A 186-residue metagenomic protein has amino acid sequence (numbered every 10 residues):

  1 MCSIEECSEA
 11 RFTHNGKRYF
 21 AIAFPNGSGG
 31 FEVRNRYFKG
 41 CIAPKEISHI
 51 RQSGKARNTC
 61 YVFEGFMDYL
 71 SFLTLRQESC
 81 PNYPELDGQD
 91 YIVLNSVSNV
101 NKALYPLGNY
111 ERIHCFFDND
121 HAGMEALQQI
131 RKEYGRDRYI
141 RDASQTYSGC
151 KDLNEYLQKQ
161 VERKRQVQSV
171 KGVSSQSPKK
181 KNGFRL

Functional and structural regions predicted by a protein language model:
M1-N15: Electropositive nucleic-acid engagement tracts
R11, G65, D152-Y156: Residue-level preference for alpha-helix termini and adjacent loops
F12-P106: Phosphate-handling DNA/RNA-contact segment within nucleic-acid enzymes
R76-L186: TOPRIM fold recognition
